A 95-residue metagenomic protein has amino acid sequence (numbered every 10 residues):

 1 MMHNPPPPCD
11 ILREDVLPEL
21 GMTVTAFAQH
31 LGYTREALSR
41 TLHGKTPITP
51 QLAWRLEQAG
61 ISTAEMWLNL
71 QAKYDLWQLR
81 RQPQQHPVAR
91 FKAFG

Functional and structural regions predicted by a protein language model:
M1-M22, M66-N69: A short, Lys/Arg-rich alpha-helix, primarily the initiator
G21-R40: Short alpha-helical DNA-recognition segment
L31-Y33, E57-I61: A short, basic/aromatic helix-end/turn motif that makes direct DNA contacts
G32, H43, A72: Residue-level detection of the helix-turn-helix DNA-binding "recognition helix"
R40, W54, N69: DNA-binding alpha-helical recognition surfaces that contact promoter or target DNA
K45-A59: Short, basic-rich loop-to-helix N-cap that marks the start of a DNA-contacting helix
E65-G95: Short, charged recognition helix plus adjacent turn of helix-turn-helix-like nucleic-acid-binding domains
